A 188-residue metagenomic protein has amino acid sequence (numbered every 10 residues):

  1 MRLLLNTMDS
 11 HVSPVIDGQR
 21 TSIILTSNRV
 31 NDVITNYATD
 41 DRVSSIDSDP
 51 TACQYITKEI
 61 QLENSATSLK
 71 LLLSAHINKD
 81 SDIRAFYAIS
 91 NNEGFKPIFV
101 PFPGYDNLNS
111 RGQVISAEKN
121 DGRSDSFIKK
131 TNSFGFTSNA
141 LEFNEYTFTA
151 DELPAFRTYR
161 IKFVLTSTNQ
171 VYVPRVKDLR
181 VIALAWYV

Functional and structural regions predicted by a protein language model:
M1-V188: Beta-strand-rich ligand- or partner-binding modules with a strong bias toward extracellular/periplasmic carbohydrate
